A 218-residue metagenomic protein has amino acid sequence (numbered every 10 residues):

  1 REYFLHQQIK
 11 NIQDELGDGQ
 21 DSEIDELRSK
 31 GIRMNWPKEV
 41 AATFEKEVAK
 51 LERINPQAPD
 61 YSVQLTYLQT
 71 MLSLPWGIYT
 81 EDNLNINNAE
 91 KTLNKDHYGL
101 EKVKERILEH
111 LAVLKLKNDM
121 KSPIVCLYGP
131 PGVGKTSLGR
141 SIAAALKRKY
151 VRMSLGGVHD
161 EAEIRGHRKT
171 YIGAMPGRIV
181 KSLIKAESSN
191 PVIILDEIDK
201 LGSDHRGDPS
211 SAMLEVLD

Functional and structural regions predicted by a protein language model:
R1-L116: Extended, charged alpha-helical coiled-coil/arm scaffolds that mediate oligomerization and mechanical coupling in large
L5, Y67, I107, G134-T136 (+5 more regions): Conserved RecA-like P-loop NTPase ATPase core
N11, G77, G156-H159, T170 (+1 more regions): Conserved nucleotide-binding/hydrolysis micro-motifs of P-loop NTPases
K121-L155, I184-K185, L214: Walker A/P-loop
L127-G129, G166, E197: The Walker A (P-loop) glycine that initiates the GxxxxGKT/S ATP-binding motif of P-loop NTPases
K149-K169: Conserved P-loop NTPase mechanochemical-coupling segment
T170-I194: Conserved alpha-helical scaffold flanking the Walker A/P-loop in AAA+ ATPase domains
L195-D218: Conserved catalytic/switch belt of AAA+ P-loop NTPases
